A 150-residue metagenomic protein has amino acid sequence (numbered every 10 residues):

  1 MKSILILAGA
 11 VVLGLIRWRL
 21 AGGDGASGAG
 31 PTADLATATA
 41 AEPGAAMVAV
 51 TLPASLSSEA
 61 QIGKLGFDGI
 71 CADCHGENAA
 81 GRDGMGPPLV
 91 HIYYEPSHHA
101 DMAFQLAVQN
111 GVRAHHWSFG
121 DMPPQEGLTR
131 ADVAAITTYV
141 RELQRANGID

Functional and structural regions predicted by a protein language model:
I4-W18: Hydrophobic membrane-insertion alpha-helices, especially the h-region of bacterial N-terminal signal peptides
I16-A29: Hydrophobic single-pass membrane-insertion segments
T32-G66: Electrostatic cytochrome c docking/interface patches
E59, F67-D73, N78, Y93 (+1 more regions): Short pre-active-site segment immediately N-terminal to redox-active cysteine/selenocysteine motifs in thiol-based
K64, D68, Q105, A134-T137 (+1 more regions): Non-transmembrane alpha-helical segments in soluble domains of secreted/periplasmic/extracellular proteins
K64, G76-Q109, P124-G127: Gly/Gly-Pro-rich "capping" loops immediately C-terminal to redox-active cysteine motifs in periplasmic/lumenal
D83-V90, N110-L143, G148-I149: Axial heme c-ligation environment in periplasmic c-type cytochrome domains
